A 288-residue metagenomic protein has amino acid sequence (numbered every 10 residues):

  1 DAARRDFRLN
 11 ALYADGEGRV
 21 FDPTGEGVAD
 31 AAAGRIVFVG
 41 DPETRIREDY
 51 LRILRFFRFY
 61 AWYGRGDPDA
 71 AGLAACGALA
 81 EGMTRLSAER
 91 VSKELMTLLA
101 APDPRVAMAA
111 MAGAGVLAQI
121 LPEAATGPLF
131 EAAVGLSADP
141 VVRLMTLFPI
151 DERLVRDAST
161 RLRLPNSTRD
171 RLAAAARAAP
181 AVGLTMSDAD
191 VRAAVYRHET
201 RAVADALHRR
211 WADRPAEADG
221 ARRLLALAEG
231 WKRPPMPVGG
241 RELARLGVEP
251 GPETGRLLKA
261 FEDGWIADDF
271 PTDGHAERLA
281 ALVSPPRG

Functional and structural regions predicted by a protein language model:
D1-A71: Acidic, glycine- and histidine-enriched catalytic cores of nucleic acid- and nucleotide-handling enzymes, centered on
A2, D49, F56, A107 (+3 more regions): A residue-level signal for conserved active-site and pocket-lining positions in enzyme catalytic cores
R19-F38, R210-G288: Charged substrate- and nucleic-acid-binding regions of tRNA-handling and nucleotidyl-transfer enzymes, centered on
E26-A32, A71-A80, S87-R90: Short, conserved phosphate-binding/catalytic loop or strand-edge motifs used in phosphoryl-/nucleotidyl-transfer
I46-Y50, R85, A101, E229 (+2 more regions): Conserved phosphate/pyrophosphate-binding and hydrolysis machinery centered on Walker-type P-loop NTPases, extending
L54-A61, L99, A112, L258-E262: Short, amphipathic alpha-helical segments that act as regulatory/interfacial helices in nucleotide-processing proteins
L73, M108, R169-R177, R222-L225 (+1 more regions): Short, well-structured alpha-helical segments
E81-D219: Conserved, hydrophobic alpha-helical core segments of structured domains
